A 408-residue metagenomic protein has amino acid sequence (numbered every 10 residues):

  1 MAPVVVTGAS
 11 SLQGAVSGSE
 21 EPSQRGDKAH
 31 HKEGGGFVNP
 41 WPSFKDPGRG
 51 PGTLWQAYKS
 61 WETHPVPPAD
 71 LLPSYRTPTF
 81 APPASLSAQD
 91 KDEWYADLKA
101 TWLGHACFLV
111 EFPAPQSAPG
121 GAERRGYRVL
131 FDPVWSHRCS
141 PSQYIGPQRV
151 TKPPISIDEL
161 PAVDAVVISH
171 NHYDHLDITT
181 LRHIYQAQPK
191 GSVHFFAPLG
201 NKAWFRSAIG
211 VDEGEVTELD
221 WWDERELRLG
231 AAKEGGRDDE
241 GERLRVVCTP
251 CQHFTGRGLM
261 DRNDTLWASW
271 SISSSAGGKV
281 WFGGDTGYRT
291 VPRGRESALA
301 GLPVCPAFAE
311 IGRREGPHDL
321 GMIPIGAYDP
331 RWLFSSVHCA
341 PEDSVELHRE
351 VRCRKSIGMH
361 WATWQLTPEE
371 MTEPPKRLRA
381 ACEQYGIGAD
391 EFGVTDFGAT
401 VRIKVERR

Functional and structural regions predicted by a protein language model:
M1-E159, S274, G278-G284, D319 (+1 more regions): Metallo-beta-lactamase
M1-K32, V38-F44, T151-L160, D164-A165 (+4 more regions): Cap/insert and terminal regions of metallo-dependent hydrolase folds
V66-W94, P189, A197-G277, R379-E406: Metallo-beta-lactamase
V110, D132, H170, D177 (+5 more regions): Divalent metal-coordination and catalytic microenvironments
E111, P119-A122, R228-G316, S335-E342: Catalytic core of the metallo-beta-lactamase
P133-W135, N171, G200, C251-Q252 (+3 more regions): Active-site metal-binding loops of divalent metal-dependent hydrolases
V163-D174: Metallo-beta-lactamase
D174-I178, R182-H183: Acidic/His-rich segments in extracytoplasmic proteins that coordinate ligands and/or metal ions
